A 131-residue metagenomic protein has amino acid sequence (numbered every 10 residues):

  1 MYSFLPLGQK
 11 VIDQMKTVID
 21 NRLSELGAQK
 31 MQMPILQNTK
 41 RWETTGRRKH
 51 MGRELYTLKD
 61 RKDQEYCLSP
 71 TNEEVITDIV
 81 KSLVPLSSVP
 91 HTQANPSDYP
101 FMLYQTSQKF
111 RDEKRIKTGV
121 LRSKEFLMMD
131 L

Functional and structural regions predicted by a protein language model:
M1-D130: TRNA-recognition modules of translation machinery and tRNA-sensing kinases, especially anticodon-binding
